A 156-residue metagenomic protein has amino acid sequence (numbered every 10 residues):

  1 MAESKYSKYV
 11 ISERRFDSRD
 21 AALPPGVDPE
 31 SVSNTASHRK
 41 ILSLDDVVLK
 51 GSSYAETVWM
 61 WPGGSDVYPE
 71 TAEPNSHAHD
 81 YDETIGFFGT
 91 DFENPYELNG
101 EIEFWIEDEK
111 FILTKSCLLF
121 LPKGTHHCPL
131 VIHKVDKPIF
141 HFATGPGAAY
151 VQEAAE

Functional and structural regions predicted by a protein language model:
M1-E70, P74: A short, N-terminal "cap"/entry segment at the start of jelly-roll beta-barrel domains of the cupin/DSBH fold
N34, V48-S53, H79, E97 (+1 more regions): A generic structural signal for short, non-catalytic loop/turn and secondary-structure boundary residues
A55-M60, E83-F88, L119-F120, F140-A143: Ordered hydrophobic segments in well-structured contexts
W61-G63, T90, P146-A148: Non-catalytic surface loops within mature trypsin-like serine protease
P69-T84, F92-N99: A short beta-loop-beta micro-motif enriched in histidine and acidic residues
F87-T114, Q152-A155: A short beta-strand-loop-beta hairpin characteristic of the jelly-roll/cupin
I106, K110-H133: Conserved metal-binding segment of the jelly-roll/cupin
C128, K134-A154: A short hydrophobic beta-strand segment most commonly corresponding to one strand of the jelly-roll/cupin
